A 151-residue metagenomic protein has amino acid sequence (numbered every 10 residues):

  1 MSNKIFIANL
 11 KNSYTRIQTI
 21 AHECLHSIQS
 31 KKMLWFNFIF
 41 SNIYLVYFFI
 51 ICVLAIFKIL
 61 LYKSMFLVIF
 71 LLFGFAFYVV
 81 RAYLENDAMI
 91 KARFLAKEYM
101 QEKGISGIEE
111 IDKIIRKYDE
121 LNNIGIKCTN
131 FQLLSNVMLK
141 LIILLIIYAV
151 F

Functional and structural regions predicted by a protein language model:
M1-S41, V79-C128: Polar-ligand-bearing catalytic/cofactor-coordination segments of membrane-embedded or membrane-tethered inner-membrane
S2-L10, F66-I69, M138-L139: Short, charged N-terminal helix-start/capping segments
S30-Y62: Post-HEXXH active-site segment of zinc metalloproteases
N37-V46, K127-K140: Select subsegments of transmembrane alpha-helices in polytopic membrane proteins, especially boundary-proximal
I56-L71, F151: Hydrophobic alpha-helical transmembrane segments
I69-V80: Transmembrane alpha-helical hairpins and terminal membrane-anchor modules
I142-F151: Juxtamembrane boundary at the C-terminal end of a transmembrane helix
